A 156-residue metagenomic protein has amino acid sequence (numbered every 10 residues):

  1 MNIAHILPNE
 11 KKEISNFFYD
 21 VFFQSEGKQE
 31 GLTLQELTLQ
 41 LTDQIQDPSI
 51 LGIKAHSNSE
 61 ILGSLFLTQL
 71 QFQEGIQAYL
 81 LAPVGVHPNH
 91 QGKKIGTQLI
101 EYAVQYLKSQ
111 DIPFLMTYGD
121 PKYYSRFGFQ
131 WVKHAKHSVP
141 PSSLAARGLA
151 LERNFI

Functional and structural regions predicted by a protein language model:
N2-N16: A short beta-loop-alpha structural element at the N-terminal edge of CoA-dependent acyl/N-acetyltransferase catalytic
I6, V84-V86: Hydrophobic adenine-recognition pocket in adenosine-nucleotide-binding enzymes
S15-N58, L62, F66: Active-site rim helix/loop that mediates acceptor-substrate recognition in acyltransferases
V21, Y106, Y123: Short alpha-helical functional segments enriched in proximate histidine and acidic residues
L70-L81, Q91: A conserved beta-turn-beta hairpin within the catalytic core of GNAT-like acetyltransferases that forms part
N89-H90, K94-Y102, I112: Conserved acetyl-CoA pyrophosphate-binding loop and the N-cap/start of the following alpha-helix in GNAT-like
S109-P113, G119-S143: Conserved active-site alpha-helix within GNAT-family acetyltransferase domains
S138-I156: C-terminal "cap" of GNAT-fold acetyltransferases
